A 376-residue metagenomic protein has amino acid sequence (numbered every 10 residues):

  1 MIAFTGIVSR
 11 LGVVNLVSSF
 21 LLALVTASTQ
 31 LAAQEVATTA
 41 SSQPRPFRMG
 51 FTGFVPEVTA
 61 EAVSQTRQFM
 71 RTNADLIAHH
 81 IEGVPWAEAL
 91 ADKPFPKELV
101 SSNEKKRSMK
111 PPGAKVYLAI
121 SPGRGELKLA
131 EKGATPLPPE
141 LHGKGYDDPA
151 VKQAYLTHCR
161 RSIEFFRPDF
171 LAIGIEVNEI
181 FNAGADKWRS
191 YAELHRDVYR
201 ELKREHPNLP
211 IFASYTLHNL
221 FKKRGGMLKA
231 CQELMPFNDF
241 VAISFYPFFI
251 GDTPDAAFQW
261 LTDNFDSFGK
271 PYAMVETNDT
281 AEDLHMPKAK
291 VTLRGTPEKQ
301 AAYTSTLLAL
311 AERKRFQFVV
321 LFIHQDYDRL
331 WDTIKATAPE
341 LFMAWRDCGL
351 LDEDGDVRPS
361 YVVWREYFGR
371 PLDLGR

Functional and structural regions predicted by a protein language model:
G12-S28: Bacterial N-terminal signal peptides
V36-K152, A172, A242: N-terminal substrate-binding region of glycoside hydrolase catalytic domains
A37-S41, L284-H285, F322-R376: Aromatic-rich peripheral "rim/lid" segments of glycoside hydrolase catalytic domains that contact and position glycan
T59-T66, S101-N103, Y155-C159, L217-E233 (+2 more regions): Alpha-helical scaffolding within the catalytic cores of extracellular/periplasmic polymer-degrading hydrolases
A74-V84, D169, I173-I175, Y215 (+2 more regions): Aromatic- and acid-rich polysaccharide-binding/catalytic face of secreted or lumenal carbohydrate-active enzymes
R124, D266-T304, L321-D347: Active-site clefts of carbohydrate-active enzymes
H158-D186, F212: Active-site groove signature of glycoside hydrolases
A172-I175, H195-G225, P271-D279, F318-H324: Aromatic-lined carbohydrate-recognition surfaces of secreted/lumenal glycan-active proteins
